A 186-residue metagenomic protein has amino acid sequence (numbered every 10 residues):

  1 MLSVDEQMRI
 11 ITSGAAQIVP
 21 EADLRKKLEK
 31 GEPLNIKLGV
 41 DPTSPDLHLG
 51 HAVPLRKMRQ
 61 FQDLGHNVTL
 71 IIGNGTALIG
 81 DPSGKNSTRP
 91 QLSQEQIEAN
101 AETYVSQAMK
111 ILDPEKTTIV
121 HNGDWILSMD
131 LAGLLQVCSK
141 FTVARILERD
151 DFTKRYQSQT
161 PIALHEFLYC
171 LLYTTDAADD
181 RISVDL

Functional and structural regions predicted by a protein language model:
M1-P42: Non-catalytic terminal extensions that flank enzyme cores
K37-G39, I71, N122: A cross-family glycoside hydrolase active-site/sugar-binding cleft signature
D41-H51: Short, glycine-rich nucleotide/cofactor-binding loops
P42, N74-L78, W125: Acidic, glycine-rich active-site loops and adjacent beta-strand->loop/helix elements that engage anionic groups
G50-T69: Histidine-anchored nucleotide/phosphate-binding helix
N67-Q91: N-terminal, positively charged nucleic-acid-binding surface of large information/translation enzymes
L92-L171: Active-site neighborhoods of enzyme catalytic cores
Y173, A177-L186: Single conserved hydrophobic/aromatic residue that forms the stacking wall/gate of nucleotide- or nucleobase-binding
